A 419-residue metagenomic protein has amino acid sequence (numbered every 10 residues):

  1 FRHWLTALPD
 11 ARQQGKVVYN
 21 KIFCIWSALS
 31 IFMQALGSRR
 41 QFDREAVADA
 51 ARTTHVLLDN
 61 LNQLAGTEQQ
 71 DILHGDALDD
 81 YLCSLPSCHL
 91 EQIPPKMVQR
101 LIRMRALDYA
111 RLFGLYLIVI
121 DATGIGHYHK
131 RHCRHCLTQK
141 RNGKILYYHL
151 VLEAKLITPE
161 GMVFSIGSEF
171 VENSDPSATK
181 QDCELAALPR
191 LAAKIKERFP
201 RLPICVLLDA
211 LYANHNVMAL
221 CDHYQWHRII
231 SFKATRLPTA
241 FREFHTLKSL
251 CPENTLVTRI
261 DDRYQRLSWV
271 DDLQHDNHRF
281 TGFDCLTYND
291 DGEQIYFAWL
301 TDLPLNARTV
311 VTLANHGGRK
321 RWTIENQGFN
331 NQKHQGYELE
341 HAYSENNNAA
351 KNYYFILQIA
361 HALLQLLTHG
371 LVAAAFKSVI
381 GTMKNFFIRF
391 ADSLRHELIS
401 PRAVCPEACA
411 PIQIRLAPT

Functional and structural regions predicted by a protein language model:
F1, R308-Y343: Short amphipathic alpha-helical "interface-anchor" segments enriched in bulky aromatics
F1-Q70: Gly/serine-rich nucleotide phosphate-binding loop at the start of the catalytic core of nucleotide/ADP-ribose-handling
L8, V47-D49, L57, N254-D271 (+3 more regions): A short, flexible helix-boundary coil/loop motif
S27-A28, F42-D43, H74, G114-I125 (+7 more regions): Short, conserved catalytic/metal-binding motifs centered on acidic residues
G75-E160: Active-site-proximal, Lys/Arg-enriched surface segment that forms a nucleic-acid-binding/basic interface patch
K140-P203: Electropositive, glycine- and tryptophan-enriched low-complexity nucleic-acid-binding patches
A178-T239: Domain-level cores of phosphate- or acyl-group-handling catalytic modules
H227-R321: An anionic, glycine-rich sequence signature occurring as long contiguous blocks
